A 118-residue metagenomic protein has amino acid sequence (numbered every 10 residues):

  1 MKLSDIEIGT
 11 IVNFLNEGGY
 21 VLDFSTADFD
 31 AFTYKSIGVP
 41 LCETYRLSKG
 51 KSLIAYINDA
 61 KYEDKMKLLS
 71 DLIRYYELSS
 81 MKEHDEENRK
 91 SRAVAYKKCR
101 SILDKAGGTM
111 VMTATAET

Functional and structural regions predicted by a protein language model:
M1-A116: Charged interaction/catalytic cores of defense and host-pathogen modules
